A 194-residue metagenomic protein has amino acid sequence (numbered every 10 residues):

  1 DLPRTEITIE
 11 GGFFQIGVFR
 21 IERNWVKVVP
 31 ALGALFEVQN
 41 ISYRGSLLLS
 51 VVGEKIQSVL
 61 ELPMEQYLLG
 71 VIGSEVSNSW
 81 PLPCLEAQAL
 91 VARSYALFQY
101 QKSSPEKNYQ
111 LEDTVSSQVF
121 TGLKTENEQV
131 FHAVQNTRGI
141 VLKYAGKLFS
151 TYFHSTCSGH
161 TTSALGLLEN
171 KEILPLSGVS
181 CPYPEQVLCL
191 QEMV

Functional and structural regions predicted by a protein language model:
D1-V194: Conserved, single-site charged/polar hotspot
